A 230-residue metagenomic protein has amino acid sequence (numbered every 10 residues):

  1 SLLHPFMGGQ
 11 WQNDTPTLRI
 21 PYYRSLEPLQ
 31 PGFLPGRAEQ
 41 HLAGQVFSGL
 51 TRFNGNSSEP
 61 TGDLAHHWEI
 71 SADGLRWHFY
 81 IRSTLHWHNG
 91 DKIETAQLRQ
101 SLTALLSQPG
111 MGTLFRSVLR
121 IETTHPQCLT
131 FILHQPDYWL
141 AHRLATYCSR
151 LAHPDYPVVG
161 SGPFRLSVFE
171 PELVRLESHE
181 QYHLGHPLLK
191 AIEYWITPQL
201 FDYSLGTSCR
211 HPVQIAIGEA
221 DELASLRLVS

Functional and structural regions predicted by a protein language model:
S1-T17: Non-catalytic propeptide/linker segments at domain boundaries
T15-E27, H66, R76-F79, L98-S101 (+4 more regions): Short, well-ordered beta-strand elements
Y22-I70: N-terminal lobe/hinge region of extracytoplasmic solute-binding protein
P35, H67-G110: Aromatic- and charge-enriched surface segment that lines or borders ligand/interaction sites
H41, P157-L184, L200: Bilobed "Venus flytrap"/periplasmic-binding protein-like clamshell domains and structurally analogous long
M111-D155, V159-E170: Surface-exposed binding/hinge segments that line and control ligand-binding clefts or catalytic entry sites
E177-E180, D221-S230: A bilobed periplasmic-binding-protein/Venus flytrap-type ligand-binding module shared by bacterial periplasmic
Y182-E222: Ligand-site clamp/hinge motif
